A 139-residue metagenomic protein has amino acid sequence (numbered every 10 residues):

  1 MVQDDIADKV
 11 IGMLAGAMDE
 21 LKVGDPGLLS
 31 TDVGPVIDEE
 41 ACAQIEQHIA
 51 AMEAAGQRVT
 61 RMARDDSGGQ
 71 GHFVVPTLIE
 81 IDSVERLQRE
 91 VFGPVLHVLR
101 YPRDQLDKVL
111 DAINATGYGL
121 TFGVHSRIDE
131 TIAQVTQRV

Functional and structural regions predicted by a protein language model:
M1-I6, L78: Short beta-strand and adjoining strand-loop segment in the mid-core of the Rossmann-like NAD(P)-dependent dehydrogenase
M1-Q3, L14, M52, P94 (+1 more regions): Residue-level signal for inorganic ion chemistry
Q3-D4, D38, H125: Active-site-adjacent beta-strand anchor residues
D5, V10, L14-D25, I49 (+3 more regions): Structural signal for hydrophobic packing residues in well-ordered secondary-structure cores of soluble enzyme domains
A15-Q47, R64-F73, Q88-G93: Flexible, acidic loop-helix segments that line cofactor/substrate-binding pockets
K22, D65-D66, F73-V139: Conserved C-terminal structural/oligomerization subdomain of aldehyde/semialdehyde dehydrogenase
A54-D65: Short secondary-structure junctions
